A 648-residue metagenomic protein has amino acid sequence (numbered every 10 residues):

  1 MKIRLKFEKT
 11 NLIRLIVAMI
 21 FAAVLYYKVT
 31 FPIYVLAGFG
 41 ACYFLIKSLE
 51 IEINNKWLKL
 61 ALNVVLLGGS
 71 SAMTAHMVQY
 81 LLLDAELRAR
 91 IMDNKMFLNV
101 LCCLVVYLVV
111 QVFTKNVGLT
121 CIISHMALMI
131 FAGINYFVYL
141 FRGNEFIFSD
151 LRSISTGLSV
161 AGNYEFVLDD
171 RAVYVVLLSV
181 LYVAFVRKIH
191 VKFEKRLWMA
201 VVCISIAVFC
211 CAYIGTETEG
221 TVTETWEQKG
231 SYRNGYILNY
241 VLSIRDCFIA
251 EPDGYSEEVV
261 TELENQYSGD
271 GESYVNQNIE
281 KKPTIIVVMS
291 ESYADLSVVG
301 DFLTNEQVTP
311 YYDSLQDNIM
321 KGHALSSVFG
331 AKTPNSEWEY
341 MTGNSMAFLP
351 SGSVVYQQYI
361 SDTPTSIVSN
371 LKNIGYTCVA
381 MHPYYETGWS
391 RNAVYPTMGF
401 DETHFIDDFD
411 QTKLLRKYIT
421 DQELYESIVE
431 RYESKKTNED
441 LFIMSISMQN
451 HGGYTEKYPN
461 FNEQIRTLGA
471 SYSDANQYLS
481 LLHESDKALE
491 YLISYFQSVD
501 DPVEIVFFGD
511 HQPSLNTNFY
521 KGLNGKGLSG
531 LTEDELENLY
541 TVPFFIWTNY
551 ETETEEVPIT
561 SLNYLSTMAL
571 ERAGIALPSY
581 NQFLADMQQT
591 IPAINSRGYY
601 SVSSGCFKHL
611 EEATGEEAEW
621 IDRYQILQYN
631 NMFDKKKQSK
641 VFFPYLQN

Functional and structural regions predicted by a protein language model:
K2-S231: Transmembrane and membrane-interface helices of multi-pass, inner-membrane envelope-modifying transferases
I3-T30, Y34-E52, Y174-Y182, K195-R196 (+11 more regions): N-terminal leader/auxiliary helical segments
E8, F137, F141-I147, D169 (+4 more regions): A diffuse structural propensity rather than consistent per-protein peaks
E52-K59, I237, V241, F248-N265 (+4 more regions): Extended hydrophobic/aromatic-rich secondary-structure runs
L151-I154, N234-I237, V241, T309 (+2 more regions): Alpha-helix initiation and N-capping motif
Y213-V287: Membrane-interface segments at or immediately adjacent to transmembrane helices that form the boundary between
S268-E280, S290, D295-N648: Solvent-exposed soluble domains appended to multi-pass membrane proteins
